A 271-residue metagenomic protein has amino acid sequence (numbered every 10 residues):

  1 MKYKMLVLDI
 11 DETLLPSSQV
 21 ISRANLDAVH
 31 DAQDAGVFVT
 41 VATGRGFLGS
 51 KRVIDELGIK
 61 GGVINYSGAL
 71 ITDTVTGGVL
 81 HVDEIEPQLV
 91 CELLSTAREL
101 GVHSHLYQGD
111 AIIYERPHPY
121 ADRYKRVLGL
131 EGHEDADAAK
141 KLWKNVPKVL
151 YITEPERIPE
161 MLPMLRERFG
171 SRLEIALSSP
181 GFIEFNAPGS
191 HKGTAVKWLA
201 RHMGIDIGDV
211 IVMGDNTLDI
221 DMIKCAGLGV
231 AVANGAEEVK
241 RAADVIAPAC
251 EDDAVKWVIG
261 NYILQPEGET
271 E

Functional and structural regions predicted by a protein language model:
M1-M5, S22, E184-E271: Mg2+-dependent phosphoryl-transfer enzymes with acidic/Ser/Thr/Gly-rich catalytic loops
K2-S18, L93: Asp-based phosphoryl-transfer active-site loop
E12, R45, D215-N216: Active-site metal-binding loops of divalent metal-dependent hydrolases
S18-A121: Active-site phosphate-binding/coordination module
N25, S50-I54, M161, L165 (+3 more regions): Hydrophobic packing residues within well-ordered alpha-helices of enzyme cores
G36-T40, K60-G61, K148, G208-D209 (+1 more regions): Short active-site oxyanion
L57-I59, Y66-S67, V75, R168-S171 (+2 more regions): Short, structured coil segments at secondary-structure junctions
T96, L100-M213, T217-C225, N234: Conserved acidic, metal-coordinating active-site core of Asp-based, Mg2+-dependent phosphoryl-transfer enzymes
